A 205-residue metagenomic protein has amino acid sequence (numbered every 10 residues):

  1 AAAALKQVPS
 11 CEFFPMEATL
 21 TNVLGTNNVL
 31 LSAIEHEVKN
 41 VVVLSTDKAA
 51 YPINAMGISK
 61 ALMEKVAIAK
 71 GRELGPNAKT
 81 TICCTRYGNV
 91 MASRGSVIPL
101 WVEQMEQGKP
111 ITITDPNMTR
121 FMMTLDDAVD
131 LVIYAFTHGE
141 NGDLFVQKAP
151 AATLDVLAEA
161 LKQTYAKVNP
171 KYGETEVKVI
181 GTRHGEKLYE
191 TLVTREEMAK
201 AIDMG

Functional and structural regions predicted by a protein language model:
A1, L5-A61, K65, A69: Conserved Rossmann-fold NAD(P)-dependent oxidoreductase catalytic core, especially the SDR/UDP-sugar
A2-A3, T21, L44, T85 (+3 more regions): Generic beta-strand/beta-sheet core signal
K6, M16, L24, N89-V90 (+5 more regions): Short, glycine-/Ser/Thr-/acidic-enriched flexible segments
Q7, Y51-I53, A92, L154 (+1 more regions): Conserved protein kinase catalytic core
I34, A55-M56, A61-G139, D143 (+2 more regions): NAD(P)-dependent short-chain dehydrogenase/reductase
H138-D203: Mid/C-terminal beta-alpha module of Rossmann-like enzyme folds, strongest in SDR-family dehydrogenases/epimerases
